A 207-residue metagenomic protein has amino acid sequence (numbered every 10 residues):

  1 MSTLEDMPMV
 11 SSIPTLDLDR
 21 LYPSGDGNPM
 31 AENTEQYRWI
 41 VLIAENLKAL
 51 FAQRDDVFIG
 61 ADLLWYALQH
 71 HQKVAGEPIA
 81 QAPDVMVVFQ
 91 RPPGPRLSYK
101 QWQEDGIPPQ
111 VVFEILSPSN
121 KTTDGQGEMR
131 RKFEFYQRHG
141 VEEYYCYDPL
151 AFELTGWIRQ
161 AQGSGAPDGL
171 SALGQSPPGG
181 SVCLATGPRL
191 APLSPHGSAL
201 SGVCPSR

Functional and structural regions predicted by a protein language model:
S2-Y37, N46-A49, A67-L68, Q72-P83 (+2 more regions): C-terminal interaction segment
Q53-H70: A short acidic/basic microdomain associated with nuclease active sites
F58-G60, Y145-D148: A structural signal for short, well-ordered beta-strand segments and their strand-loop junctions that often border
